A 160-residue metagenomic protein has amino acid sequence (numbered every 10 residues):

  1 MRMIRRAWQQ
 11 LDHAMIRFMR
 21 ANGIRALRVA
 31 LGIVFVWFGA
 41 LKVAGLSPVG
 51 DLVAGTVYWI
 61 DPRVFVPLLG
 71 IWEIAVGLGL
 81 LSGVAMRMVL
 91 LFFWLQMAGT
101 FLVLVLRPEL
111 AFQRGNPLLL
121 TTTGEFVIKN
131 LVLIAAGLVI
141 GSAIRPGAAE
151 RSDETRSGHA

Functional and structural regions predicted by a protein language model:
M1-A160: Membrane-interface extramembranous regions
